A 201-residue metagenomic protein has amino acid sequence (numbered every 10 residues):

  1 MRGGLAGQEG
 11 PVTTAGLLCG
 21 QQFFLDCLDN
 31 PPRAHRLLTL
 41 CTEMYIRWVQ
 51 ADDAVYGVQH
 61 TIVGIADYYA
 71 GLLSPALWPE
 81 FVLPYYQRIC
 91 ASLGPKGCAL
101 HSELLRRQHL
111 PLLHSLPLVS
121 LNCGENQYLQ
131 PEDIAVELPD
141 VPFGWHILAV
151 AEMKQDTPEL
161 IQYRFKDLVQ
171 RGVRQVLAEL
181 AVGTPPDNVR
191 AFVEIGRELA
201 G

Functional and structural regions predicted by a protein language model:
M1-G201: Active-site loop segments of alpha/beta catalytic cores
